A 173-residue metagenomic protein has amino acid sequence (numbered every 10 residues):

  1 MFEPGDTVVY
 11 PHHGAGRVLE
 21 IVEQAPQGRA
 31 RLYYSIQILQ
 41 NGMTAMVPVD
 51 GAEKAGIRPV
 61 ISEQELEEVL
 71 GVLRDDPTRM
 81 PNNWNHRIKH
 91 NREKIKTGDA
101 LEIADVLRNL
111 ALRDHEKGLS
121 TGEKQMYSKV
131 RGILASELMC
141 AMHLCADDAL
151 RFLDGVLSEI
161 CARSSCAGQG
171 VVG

Functional and structural regions predicted by a protein language model:
M1-A55: A positional/architectural concept
D50-G173: Charge/polar-rich, low-complexity and marginally structured segments
